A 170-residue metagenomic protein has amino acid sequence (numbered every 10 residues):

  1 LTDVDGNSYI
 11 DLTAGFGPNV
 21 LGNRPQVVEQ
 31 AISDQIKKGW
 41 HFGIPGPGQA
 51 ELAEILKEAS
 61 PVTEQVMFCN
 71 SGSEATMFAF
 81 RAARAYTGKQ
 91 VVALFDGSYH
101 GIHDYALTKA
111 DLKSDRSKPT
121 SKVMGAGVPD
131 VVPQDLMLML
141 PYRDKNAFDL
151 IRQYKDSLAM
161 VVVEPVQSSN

Functional and structural regions predicted by a protein language model:
D3-V4: Short, acidic, Ser/Thr-enriched surface-loop or helix-capping motifs
S8-K89: Glycine-rich loop-to-alpha-helix module at the N-terminal edge of alpha/beta enzyme cores
I10, F95, V163: Active-site flanking residues adjacent to catalytic metal/cofactor-binding acidic residues
G15, S98, V166: Active-site pre-Tyr helix/loop in NAD(P)-dependent dehydrogenases
H41, Q153-S157, Q167: Alpha-helical structural elements of signaling/regulatory helical domains
E54-M160: PLP-dependent aspartate aminotransferase-fold enzymes
E164-N170: Conserved PLP phosphate-binding loop immediately N-terminal to the Schiff-base lysine helix in PLP-dependent enzymes
